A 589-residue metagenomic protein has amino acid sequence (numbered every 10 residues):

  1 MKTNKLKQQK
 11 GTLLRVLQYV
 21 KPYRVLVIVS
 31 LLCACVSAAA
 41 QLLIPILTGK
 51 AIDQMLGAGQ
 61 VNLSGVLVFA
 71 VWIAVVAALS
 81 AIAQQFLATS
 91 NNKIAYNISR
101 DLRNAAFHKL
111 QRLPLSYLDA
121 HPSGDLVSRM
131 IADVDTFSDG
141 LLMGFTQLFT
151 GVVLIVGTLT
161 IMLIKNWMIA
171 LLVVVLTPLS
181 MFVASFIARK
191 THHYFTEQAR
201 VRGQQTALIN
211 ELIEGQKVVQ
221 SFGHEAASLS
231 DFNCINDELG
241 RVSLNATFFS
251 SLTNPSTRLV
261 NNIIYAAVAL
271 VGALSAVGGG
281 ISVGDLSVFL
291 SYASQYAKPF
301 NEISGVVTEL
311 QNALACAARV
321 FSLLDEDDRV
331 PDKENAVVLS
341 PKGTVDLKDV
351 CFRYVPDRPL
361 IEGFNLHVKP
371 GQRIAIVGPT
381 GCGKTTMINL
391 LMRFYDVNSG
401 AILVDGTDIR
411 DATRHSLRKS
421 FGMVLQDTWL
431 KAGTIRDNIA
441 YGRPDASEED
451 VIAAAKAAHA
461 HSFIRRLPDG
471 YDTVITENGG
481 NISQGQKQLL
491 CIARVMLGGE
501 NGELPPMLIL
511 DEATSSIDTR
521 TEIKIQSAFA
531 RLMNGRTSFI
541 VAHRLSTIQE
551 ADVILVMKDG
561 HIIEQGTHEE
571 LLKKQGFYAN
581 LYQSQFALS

Functional and structural regions predicted by a protein language model:
M1-Q41, L56-F69, L87-N91, A95 (+8 more regions): Membrane-integrated ABC transporters
K2-L6, Y96, N104-S128, A132-V134 (+7 more regions): Short intracellular "coupling" helices and adjacent cytoplasmic loop segments at the cytosolic face of multi-pass
T12, V20, I52, L87 (+3 more regions): Juxtamembrane loop-to-helix connectors within ABC transporter transmembrane domains
P22, L26-A39, W72, V76-L79 (+3 more regions): Transmembrane helices of ABC transporter permease
P22-V25, L115-S116, A132-L141, F145 (+5 more regions): An intracellular "coupling" helix at the cytosolic face of ABC transporter transmembrane type-1 domains
W72-S80, Q84, T177-A184, S250-I264 (+2 more regions): Hydrophobic alpha-helical segments in the permease module
H224, F248, Y265, Q295-L323: Cytosolic ends of transmembrane helices, especially the final helix of ABC transmembrane type-1 domains
D332, V338-S589: ABC-type nucleotide-binding domain
